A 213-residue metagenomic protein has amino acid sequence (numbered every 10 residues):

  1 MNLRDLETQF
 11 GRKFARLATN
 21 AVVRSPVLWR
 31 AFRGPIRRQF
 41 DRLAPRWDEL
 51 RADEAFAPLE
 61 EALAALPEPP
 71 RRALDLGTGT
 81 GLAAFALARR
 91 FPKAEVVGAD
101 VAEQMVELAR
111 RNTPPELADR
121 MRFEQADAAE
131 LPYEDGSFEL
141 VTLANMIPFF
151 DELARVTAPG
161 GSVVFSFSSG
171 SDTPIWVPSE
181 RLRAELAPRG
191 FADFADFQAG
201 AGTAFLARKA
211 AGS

Functional and structural regions predicted by a protein language model:
N2-E68, D127, G200: Conserved class I S-adenosyl-L-methionine
P70-G79: Conserved class I S-adenosyl-L-methionine
T80-F91: Conserved SAM-binding loop of SAM-dependent methyltransferases across substrates and taxa, primarily the Class I
A102-Q104: Conserved SAM/SAH-binding beta-strand->alpha-helix loop
A109-R110: Conserved SAM-binding loop
L117-A128: Conserved SAM-binding strand-loop segment of SAM-dependent methyltransferases
A129-V141: A short acidic, Gly/Pro-enriched loop at the edge of an enzyme's catalytic core that lines a small-molecule cofactor
F150-S162: A short glycine-rich, Lys/Arg-flanked "PGG" loop and its adjoining helix->strand segment in the class I
